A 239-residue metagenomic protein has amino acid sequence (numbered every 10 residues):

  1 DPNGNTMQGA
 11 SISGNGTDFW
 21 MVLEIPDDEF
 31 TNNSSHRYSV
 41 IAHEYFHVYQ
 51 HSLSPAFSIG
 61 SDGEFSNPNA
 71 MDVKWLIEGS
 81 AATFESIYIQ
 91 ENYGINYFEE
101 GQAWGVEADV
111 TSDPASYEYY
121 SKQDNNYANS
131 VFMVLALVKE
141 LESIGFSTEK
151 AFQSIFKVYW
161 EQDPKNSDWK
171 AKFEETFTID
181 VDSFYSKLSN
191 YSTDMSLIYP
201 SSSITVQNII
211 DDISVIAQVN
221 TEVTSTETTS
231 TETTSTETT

Functional and structural regions predicted by a protein language model:
D1-N15, E24, Y127-M133, V223 (+1 more regions): Short intrinsically disordered, low-complexity coil segments enriched in acidic
P2-Q8, I12, P55-N69, A108-S121 (+4 more regions): Surface-exposed intrinsically disordered loops and tails
P2-T6, I89-G94, D163-K170: Secretory-pathway/luminal and periplasmic proteins that interact with or process carbohydrate-rich
Q8-A103: Zinc-dependent metallopeptidase catalytic helix centered on the HExxH motif and its immediate flanking segment
Q50, Q90, E142-S143, L197: A generic secondary-structure boundary signal that marks alpha-helix termini
S80, Q102-V181, L188, T193: Active-site-proximal alpha-helical
E161-E227, T236-T239: Beta/coil-rich, acidic/histidine-enriched accessory regions frequently appended to metallopeptidases
